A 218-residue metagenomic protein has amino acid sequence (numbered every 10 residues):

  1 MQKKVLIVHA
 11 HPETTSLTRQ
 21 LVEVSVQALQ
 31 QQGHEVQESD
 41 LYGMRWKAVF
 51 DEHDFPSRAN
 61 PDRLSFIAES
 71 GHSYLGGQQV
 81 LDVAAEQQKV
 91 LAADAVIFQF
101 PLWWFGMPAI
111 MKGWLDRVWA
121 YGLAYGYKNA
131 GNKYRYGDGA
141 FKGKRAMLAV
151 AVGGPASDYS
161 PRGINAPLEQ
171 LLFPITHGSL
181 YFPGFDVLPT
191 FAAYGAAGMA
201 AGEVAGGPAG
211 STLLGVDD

Functional and structural regions predicted by a protein language model:
M1-Y127, G210-D218: N-terminal beta1-alpha1-beta2 submodule of the flavodoxin-like/Rossmannoid cofactor-binding fold
L6, A146-L148: Catalytic His-Asp charge-relay segment
K47-A48, P155-Y159: Short acidic/His/Gly/Ser-rich catalytic and metal-binding motifs that mark active-site loops of diverse hydrolases
V118-G137, F182: Short, acidic/small-residue loops that bind anionic groups at enzyme active sites
D138-G143: Short, conserved loop/helix-junction motifs that constitute active-site signature segments in enzyme catalytic cores
S157-D218: Glycine-rich phosphate/pyrophosphate-binding loop and the adjoining helix
